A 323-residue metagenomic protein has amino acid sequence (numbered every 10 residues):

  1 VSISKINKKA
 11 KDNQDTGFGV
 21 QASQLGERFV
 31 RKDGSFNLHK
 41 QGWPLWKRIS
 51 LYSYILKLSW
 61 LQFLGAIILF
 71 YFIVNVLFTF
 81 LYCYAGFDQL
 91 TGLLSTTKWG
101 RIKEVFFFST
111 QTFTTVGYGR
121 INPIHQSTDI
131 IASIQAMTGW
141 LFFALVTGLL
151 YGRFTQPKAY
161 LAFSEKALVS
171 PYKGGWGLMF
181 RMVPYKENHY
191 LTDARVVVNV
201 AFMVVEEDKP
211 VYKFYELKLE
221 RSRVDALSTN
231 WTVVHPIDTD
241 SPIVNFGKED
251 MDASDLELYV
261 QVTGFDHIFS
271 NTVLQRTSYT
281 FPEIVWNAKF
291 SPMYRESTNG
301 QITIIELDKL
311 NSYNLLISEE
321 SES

Functional and structural regions predicted by a protein language model:
V1-L38, G92: Short, non-transmembrane cytosolic segments of multipass membrane proteins
S23, Q41-L64, R120: Cytosolic juxtamembrane amphipathic/interface segments immediately preceding and feeding into a transmembrane helix
F70-F78, Y82, G139, F143 (+1 more regions): Alpha-helical transmembrane segments of multipass membrane proteins
V74-V105: Outer-pore turret/helix-boundary of cation channels
L93-Y160: Pore domain of cation channels
L145-V211: Canonical alpha-helical transmembrane segment with a positive-inside/aromatic-interface signature
V211-D252, F265-N271: Extended, solvent-exposed segments with strong compositional bias
I268-S323: Acidic, serine/threonine- and proline-rich intrinsically disordered appendage/tail regions
